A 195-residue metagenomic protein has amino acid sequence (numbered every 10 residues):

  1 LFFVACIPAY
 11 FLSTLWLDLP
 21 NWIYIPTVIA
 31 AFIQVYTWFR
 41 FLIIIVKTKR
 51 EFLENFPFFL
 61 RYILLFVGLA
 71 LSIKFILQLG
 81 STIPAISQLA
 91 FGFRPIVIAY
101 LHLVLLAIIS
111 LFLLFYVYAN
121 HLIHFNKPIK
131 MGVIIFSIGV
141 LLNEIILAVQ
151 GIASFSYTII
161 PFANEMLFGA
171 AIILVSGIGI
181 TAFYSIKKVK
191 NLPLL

Functional and structural regions predicted by a protein language model:
L1-L195: Hydrophobic alpha-helical transmembrane segments of multi-pass integral membrane proteins
